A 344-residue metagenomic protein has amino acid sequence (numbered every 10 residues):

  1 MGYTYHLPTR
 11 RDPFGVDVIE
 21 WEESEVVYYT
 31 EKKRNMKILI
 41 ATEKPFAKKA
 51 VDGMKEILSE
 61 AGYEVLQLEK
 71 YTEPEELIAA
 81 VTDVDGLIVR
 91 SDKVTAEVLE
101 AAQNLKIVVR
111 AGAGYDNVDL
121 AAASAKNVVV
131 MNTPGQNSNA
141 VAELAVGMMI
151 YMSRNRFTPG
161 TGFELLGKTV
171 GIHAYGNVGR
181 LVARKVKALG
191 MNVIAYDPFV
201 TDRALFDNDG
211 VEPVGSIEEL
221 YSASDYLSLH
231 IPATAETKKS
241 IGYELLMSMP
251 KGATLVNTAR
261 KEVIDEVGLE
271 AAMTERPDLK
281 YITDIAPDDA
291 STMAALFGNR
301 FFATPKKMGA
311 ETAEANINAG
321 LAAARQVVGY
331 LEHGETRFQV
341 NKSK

Functional and structural regions predicted by a protein language model:
H6, V18-V84, N192-I194: N-terminal glycine-/charge-rich "phosphate-binding" loop or analogous flexible N-terminal tail
E31-K37, T42, K49-E60, S124 (+2 more regions): C-terminal helix-to-coil terminal segments
N35, L105, L166-T169, Y243 (+1 more regions): Phosphate-coordination loops involved in phosphoryl transfer and adenosine-cofactor binding
A41-P45, E69, S91, T258 (+1 more regions): Structural motif
E73, D85-G162: Phosphate/diphosphate ligand-binding glycine-rich loop within oxidoreductases
A96-L99, V200-A295: Rossmann-like adenosine-cofactor binding region
A102-I107, K126-V128, M191, K251-A253 (+1 more regions): A short helix->loop->beta-strand "cap" motif at the edges of active sites that frequently abuts
K126-R184, A188-L189, A195, R203 (+2 more regions): Phosphate-binding beta-alpha-beta segment of Rossmann-like dinucleotide-binding domains, i.e., the NAD(P)
